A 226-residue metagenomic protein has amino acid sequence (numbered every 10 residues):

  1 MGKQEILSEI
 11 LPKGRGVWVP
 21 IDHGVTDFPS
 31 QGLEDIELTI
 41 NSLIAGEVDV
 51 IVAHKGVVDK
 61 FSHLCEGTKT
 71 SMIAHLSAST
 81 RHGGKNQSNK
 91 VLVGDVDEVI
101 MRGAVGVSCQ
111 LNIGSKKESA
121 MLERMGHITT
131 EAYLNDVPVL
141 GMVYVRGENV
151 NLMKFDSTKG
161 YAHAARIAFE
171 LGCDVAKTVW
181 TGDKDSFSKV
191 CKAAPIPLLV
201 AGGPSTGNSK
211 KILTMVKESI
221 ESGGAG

Functional and structural regions predicted by a protein language model:
M1-P12: N-terminal basic/disordered segments at the start of proteins
K13-R81, K85-L198, T206-G226: Alpha/beta enzyme core
